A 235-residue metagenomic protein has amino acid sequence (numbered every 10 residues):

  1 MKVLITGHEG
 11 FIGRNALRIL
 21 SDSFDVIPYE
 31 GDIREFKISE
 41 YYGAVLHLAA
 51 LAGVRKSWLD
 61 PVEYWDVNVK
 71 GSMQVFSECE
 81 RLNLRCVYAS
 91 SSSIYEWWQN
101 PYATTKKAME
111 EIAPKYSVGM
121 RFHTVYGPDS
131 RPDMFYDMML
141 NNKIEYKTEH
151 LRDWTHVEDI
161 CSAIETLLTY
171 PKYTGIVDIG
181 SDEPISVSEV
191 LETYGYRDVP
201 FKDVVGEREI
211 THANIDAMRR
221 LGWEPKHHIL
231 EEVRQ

Functional and structural regions predicted by a protein language model:
V3-S21: N-terminal Rossmann NAD(P)H-binding glycine-rich loop of SDR-like oxidoreductase domains
T6, V125-D129, E145-T155, G175-I185 (+2 more regions): Glycine-rich Rossmann NAD(P)(H)-binding loop
F36-V67, E78, E96: NAD(P)H-binding glycine-rich loop region in Rossmannoid oxidoreductase-like domains and their noncatalytic homologs
A50, W65-S72, C79, V87 (+2 more regions): Short alpha-helix in the Rossmann-fold core of NAD(P)-dependent oxidoreductases
M73-A103, V118: Conserved Rossmann-fold NAD(P)-dependent oxidoreductase catalytic core, especially the SDR/UDP-sugar
Q99-A103, K107, E111-C161, E165-T166 (+1 more regions): NAD(P)-dependent short-chain dehydrogenase/reductase
I176-V177, I185-I215: C-terminal "lid/loop" region of Rossmann-like NAD(P)-dependent oxidoreductases
I215-D216, E224-Q235: Amphipathic terminal alpha-helices
